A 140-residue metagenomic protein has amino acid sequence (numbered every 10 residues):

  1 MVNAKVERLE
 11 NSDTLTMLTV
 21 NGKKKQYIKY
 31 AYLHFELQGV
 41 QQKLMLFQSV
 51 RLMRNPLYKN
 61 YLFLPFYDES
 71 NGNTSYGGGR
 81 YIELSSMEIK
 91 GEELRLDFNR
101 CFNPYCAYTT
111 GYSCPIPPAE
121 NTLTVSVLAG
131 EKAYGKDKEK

Functional and structural regions predicted by a protein language model:
M1-V6, N11-M17, L44: Long, low-hydrophobicity ectodomains and other hydrophilic envelope-associated domains
N3-K5, E36-Q38, M45-F47, Y67 (+4 more regions): A structural detector for beta-sheet-dominated domains
R8, V50, S70-G72, F102-P104 (+1 more regions): Short loop/turn segments at secondary-structure transitions that flank enzyme active sites
L15-G77: Mid-length scaffold segments of soluble, non-membrane domains
K29-A31, N60, G78, E92 (+2 more regions): Residues that flank catalytic or metal-binding motifs in active/ligand-binding sites
R51-K59, L84-E93, G135: Short, surface-exposed linear segments at secondary-structure transitions and domain or protein termini
F63-F102: Acidic, glycine-rich flexible loop segments
E93-R95, C101-K140: Extended, aromatic/histidine-rich regions of cofactor-dependent oxidoreductases associated with respiratory
